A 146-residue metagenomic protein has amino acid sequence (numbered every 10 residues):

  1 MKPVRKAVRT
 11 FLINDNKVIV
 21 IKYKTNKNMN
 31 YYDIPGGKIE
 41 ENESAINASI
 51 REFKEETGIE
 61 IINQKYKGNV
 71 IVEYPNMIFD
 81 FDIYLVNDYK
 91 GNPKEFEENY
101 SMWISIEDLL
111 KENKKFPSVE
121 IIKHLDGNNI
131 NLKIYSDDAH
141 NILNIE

Functional and structural regions predicted by a protein language model:
M1-I19: Conserved N-terminal beta-strand and adjoining loop/helix that marks the start of the Nudix/MutT-like hydrolase domain
R5, I13, I34, I61 (+1 more regions): Short connector loops at helix/strand junctions that flank enzyme active sites, especially segments positioning acidic
N16, K24-T25, V70-I71, K90 (+1 more regions): Short, flexible active-site-adjacent loop segments at beta-strand->alpha-helix junctions, enriched in small/polar
K17-E55: Conserved Nudix-box catalytic region and its N-terminal flanking loop in Nudix hydrolases and closely related
K27, Y31, N99-E146: Nudix hydrolase/Nudix homology domain
I39-I62, I71-E120: Unchanged
